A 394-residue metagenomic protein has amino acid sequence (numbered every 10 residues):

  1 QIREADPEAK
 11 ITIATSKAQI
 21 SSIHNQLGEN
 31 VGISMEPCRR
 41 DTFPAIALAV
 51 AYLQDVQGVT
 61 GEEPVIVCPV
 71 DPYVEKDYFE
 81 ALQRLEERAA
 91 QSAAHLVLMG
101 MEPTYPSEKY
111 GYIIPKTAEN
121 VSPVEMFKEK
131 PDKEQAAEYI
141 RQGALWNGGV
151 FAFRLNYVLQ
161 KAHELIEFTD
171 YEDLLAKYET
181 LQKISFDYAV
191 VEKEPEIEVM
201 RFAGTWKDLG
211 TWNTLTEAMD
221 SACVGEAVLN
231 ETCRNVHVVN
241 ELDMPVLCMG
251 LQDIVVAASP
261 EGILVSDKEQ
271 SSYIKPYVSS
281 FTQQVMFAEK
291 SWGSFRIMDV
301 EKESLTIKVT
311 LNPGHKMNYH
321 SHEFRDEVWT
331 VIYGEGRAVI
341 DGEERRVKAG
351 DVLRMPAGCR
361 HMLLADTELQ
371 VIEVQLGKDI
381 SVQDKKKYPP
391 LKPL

Functional and structural regions predicted by a protein language model:
Q1-V67, Y73-E80: Conserved N-terminal catalytic core of the sugar/cofactor nucleotidyltransferase
I2, I23-H24, A136, V158-A162 (+1 more regions): Hydrophobic packing residues within well-ordered alpha-helices of enzyme cores
K10-T12, I66, V97-L98, E198 (+1 more regions): A structural signal for isolated positions on well-ordered beta-strands in alpha/beta enzyme cores
A49, D71, I113, R154 (+2 more regions): Residue-level signal for inorganic ion chemistry
C68, V331, V374: Catalytic metal- and UDP-sugar-binding loop of GT-A-like glycosyltransferases, i.e., residues flanking the conserved
K76-D170, A176-Y178, E198: Conserved core of the sugar-phosphate nucleotidyltransferase
L155-T330, E335-L353, H361-M362, I380 (+1 more regions): Left-handed beta-helix
